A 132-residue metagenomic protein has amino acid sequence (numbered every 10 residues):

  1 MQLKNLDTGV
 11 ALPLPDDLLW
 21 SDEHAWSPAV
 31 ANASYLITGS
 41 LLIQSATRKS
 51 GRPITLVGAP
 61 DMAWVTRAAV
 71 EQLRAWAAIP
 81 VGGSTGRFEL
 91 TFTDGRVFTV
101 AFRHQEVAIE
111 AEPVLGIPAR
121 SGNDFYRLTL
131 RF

Functional and structural regions predicted by a protein language model:
M1-F132: Extracellular/virion structural assembly segments
